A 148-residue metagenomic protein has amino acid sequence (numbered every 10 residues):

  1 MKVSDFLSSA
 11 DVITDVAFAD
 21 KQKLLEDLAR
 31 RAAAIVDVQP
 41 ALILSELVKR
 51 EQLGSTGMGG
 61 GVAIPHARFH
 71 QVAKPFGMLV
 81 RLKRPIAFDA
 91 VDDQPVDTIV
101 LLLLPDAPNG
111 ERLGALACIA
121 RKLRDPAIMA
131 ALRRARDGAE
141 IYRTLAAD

Functional and structural regions predicted by a protein language model:
M1-D148: Cytosolic covalent-transfer regions centered on His/Cys nucleophiles that carry phosphoryl or persulfide groups
